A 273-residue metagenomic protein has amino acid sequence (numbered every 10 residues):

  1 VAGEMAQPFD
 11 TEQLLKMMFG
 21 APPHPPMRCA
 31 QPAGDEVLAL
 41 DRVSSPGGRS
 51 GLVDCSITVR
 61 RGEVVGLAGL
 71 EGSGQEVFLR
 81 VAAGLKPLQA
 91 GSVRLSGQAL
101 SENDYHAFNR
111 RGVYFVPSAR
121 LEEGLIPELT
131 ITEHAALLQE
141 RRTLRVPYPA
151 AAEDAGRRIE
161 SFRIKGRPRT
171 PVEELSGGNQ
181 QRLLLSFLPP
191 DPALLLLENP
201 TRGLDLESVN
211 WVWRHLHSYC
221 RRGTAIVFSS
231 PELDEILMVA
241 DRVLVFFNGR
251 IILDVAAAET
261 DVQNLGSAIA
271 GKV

Functional and structural regions predicted by a protein language model:
V1-V273: Glycine-rich phosphate-binding loops of nucleotide-dependent enzymes
